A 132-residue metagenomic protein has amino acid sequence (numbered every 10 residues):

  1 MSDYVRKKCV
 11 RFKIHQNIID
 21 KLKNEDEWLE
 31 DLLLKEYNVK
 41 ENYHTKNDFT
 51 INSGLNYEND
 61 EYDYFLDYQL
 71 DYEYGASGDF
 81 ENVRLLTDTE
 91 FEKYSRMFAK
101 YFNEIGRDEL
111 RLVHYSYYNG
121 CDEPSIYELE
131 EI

Functional and structural regions predicted by a protein language model:
M1-N42, H114-N119, Y127-I132: Short, extreme N-terminal segment that most often corresponds to the first beta-strand
L29-S77: Low-complexity, serine/threonine/proline-enriched polar segments
Y57-I132: Charged interaction segments
